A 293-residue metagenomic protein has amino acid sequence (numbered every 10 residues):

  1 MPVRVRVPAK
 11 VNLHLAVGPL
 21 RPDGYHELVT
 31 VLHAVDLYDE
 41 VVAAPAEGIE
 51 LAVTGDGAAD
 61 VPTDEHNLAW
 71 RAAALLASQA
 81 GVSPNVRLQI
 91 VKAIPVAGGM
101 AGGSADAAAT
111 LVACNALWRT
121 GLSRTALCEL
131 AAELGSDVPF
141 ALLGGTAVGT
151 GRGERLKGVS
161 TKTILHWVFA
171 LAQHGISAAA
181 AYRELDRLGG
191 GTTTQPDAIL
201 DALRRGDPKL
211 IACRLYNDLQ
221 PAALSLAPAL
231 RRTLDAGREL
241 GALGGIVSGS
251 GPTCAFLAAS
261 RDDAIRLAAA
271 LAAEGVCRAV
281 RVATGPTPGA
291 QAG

Functional and structural regions predicted by a protein language model:
M1-G98, A116, T120-T125, K162-T163 (+1 more regions): ATP-binding N-lobe of GHMP and related small-molecule kinases
V5-R6, A72, D201-G293: Glycine-rich, charge-dense phosphate/pyrophosphate-binding loop(s) and the adjacent flexible "lid"/catalytic subdomain
L13, V41-A43, A69, G103 (+5 more regions): Residue-level signal for inorganic ion chemistry
A44-G48, L143-G144, G151, A259: Short acidic-glycine loop/turn motifs at beta-strand connectors
G48-D56, T110, R205-L215: Short, basic/glycine-rich phosphate-binding loops at helix/coil junctions that contact nucleotide phosphates
P62, Q89-W118, S136, A242-A258: Glycine/serine-rich anion-binding loops at beta->alpha junctions that coordinate negatively charged ligand groups
T120-I176, G245, A255: Alpha/beta catalytic cores of group-transfer enzymes, especially the acyltransferase/condensing modules of polyketide
Q173-A198: A short core secondary-structure module
